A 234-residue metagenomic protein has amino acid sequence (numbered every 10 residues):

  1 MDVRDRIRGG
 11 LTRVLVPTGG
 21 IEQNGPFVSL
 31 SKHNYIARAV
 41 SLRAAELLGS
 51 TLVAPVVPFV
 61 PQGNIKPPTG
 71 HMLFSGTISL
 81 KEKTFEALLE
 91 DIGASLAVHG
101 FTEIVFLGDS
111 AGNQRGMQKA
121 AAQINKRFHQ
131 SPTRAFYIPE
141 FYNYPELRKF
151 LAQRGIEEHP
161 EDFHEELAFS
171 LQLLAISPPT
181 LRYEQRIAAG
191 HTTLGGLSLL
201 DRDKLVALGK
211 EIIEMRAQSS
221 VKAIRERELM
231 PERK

Functional and structural regions predicted by a protein language model:
M1-V105, D109-K234: Extended, histidine- and acidic-residue-enriched regions that form the cofactor-binding/catalytic faces
